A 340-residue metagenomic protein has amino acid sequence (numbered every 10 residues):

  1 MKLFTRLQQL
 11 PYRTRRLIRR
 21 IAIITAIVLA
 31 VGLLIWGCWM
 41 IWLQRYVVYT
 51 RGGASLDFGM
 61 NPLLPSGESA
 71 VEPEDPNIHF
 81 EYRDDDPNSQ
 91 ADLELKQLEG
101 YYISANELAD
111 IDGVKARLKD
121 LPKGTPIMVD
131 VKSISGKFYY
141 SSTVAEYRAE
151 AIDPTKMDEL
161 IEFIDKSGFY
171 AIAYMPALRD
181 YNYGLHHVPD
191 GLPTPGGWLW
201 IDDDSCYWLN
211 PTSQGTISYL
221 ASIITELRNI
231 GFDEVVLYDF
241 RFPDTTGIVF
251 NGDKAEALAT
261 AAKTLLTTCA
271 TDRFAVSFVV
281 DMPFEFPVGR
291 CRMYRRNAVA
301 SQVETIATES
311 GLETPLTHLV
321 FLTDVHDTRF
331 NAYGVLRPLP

Functional and structural regions predicted by a protein language model:
M1-R20: N-terminal Lys/Arg-rich, disordered targeting/topogenic segments
A22-W39: Hydrophobic membrane-insertion alpha-helices, especially the h-region of bacterial N-terminal signal peptides
W39-G53, D57, R290-P340: Substrate-binding cleft of secreted/luminal carbohydrate-active enzymes
S89-N106, L178-T225: Active-site-adjacent "subsite" loops/lids of carbohydrate-active enzymes
Y102, Y170-R179, V235-Y238, E256-N297 (+1 more regions): Aromatic-lined carbohydrate-recognition surfaces of secreted/lumenal glycan-active proteins
I111-F138, E226-L237, R290-M293: Catalytic domains of carbohydrate-active enzymes, especially glycoside hydrolases
G124-T155, F250-N251: Aromatic-lined carbohydrate-binding/catalytic grooves of carbohydrate-active enzymes
P126-M128, I152, K156-W200: Glycine-rich, aromatic-flanked loop segments that form ligand/cofactor-binding clefts across common enzyme folds
